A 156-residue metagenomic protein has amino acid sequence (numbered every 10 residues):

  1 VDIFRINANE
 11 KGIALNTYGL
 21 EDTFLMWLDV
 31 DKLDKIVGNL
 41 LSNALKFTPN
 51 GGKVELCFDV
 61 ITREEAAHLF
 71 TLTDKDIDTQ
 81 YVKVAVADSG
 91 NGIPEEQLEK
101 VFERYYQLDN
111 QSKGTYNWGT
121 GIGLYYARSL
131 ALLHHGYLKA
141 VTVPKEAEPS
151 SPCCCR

Functional and structural regions predicted by a protein language model:
I6, N91-G92: Glycine-rich G1-box
N9, A14-F24, I61: Conserved catalytic submotifs in the C-terminal HATPase_c
A44-L45: Short helix-loop "hinge" at the ATP-lid/N-box region of the Bergerat-fold HATPase_c
Y81, I93-Y105: Short conserved segment of the HATPase_c
Y106-W118: Glycine-rich ATP-lid/hinge loop adjacent to the conserved G-boxes
W118, G123-A127: Short alpha-helical Gxxx[C/S/T] motif in the catalytic ATP-binding
H135-T142: Glycine-rich ATP-binding loops of the HATPase_c
